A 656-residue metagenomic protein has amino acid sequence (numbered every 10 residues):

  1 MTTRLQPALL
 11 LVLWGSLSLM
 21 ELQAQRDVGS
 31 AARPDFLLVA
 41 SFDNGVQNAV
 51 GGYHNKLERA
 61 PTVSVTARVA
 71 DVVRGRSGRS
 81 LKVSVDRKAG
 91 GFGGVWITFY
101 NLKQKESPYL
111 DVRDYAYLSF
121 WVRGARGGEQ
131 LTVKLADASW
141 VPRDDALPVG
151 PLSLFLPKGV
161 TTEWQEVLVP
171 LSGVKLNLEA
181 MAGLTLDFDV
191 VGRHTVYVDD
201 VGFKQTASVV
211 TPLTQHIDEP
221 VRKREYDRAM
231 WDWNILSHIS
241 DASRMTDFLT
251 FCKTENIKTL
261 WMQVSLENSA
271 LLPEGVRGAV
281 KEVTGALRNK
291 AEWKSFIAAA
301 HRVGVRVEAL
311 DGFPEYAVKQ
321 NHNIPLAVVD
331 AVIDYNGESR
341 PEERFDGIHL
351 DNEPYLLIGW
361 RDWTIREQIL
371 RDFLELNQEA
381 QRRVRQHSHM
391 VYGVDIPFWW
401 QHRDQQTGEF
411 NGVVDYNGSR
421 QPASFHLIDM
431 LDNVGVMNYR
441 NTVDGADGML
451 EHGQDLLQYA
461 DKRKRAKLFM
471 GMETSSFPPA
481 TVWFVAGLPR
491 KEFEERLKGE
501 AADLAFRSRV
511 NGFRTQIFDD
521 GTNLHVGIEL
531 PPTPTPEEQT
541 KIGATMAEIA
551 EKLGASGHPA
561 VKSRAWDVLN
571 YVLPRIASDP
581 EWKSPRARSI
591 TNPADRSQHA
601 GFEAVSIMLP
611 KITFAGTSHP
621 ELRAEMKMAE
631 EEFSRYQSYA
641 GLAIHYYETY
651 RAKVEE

Functional and structural regions predicted by a protein language model:
R26-D218: Beta-rich carbohydrate-recognition modules and glycan-binding surfaces
A40-N44, V209-C252, Q263, H645: Boundary/entry segment of secreted carbohydrate-active catalytic domains
W233, R306-A317, F373-S419, R465-F477: Aromatic-lined carbohydrate-recognition surfaces of secreted/lumenal glycan-active proteins
S243-N268, E343-R344, N433: Catalytic domains of carbohydrate-active enzymes, especially glycoside hydrolases
W261-L266, V332-I369: Active-site groove signature of glycoside hydrolases
M262, L266-F313, R361-V394, L450: Aromatic-lined substrate-binding rim segments of carbohydrate-active enzymes
F345-D346, N352-L356, D415-M449: Aromatic- and acid-rich polysaccharide-binding/catalytic face of secreted or lumenal carbohydrate-active enzymes
N438-G445, Y459-E656: Substrate-binding cleft of secreted/luminal carbohydrate-active enzymes
